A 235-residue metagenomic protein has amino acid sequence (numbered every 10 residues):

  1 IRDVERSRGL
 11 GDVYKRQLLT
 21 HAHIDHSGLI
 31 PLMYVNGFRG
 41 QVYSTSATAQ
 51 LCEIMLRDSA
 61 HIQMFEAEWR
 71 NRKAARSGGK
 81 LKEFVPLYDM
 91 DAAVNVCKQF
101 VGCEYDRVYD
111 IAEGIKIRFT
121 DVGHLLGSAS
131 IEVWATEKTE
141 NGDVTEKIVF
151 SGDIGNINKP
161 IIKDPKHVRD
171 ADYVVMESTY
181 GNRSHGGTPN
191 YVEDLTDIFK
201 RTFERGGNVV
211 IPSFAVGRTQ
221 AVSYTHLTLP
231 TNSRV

Functional and structural regions predicted by a protein language model:
I1-L10, Y14, H226, T231-V235: Single conserved hydrophobic/aromatic residue that forms the stacking wall/gate of nucleotide- or nucleobase-binding
R2, S7-R8, D12, N95-K163: Core dinuclear metal-dependent hydrolase active-site scaffold
R8-L51, R57, D170, V174: Active-site metal-binding motif and surrounding structural segment of the metallo-beta-lactamase
H23-D25, L125-L126, F214-A221: Gly/Ser/Thr-rich loops at beta-strand to alpha-helix junctions that form or flank small-molecule/cofactor-binding
A47, L125, G152-I154, S178-T179 (+1 more regions): Active-site metal-binding loops of divalent metal-dependent hydrolases
S59-L125: Metallo-beta-lactamase
A171-R183: Gly-rich Lys/Arg/Thr-decorated short loops/hinges at beta-loop-alpha junctions or inter-strand turns that position
I198-L229, S233-R234: Hard-cation-handling environments
